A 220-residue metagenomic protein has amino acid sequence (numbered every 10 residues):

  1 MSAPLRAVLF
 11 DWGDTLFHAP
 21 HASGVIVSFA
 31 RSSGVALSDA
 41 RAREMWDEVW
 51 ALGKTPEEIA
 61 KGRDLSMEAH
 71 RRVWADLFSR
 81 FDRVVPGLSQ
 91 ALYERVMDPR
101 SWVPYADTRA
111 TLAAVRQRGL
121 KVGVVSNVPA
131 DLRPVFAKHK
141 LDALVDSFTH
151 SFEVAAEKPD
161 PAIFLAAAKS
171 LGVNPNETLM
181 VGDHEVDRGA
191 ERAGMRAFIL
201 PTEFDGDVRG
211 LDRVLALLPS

Functional and structural regions predicted by a protein language model:
M1-F10, A40, V85-G87, R109 (+2 more regions): Asp-based, Mg2+/Mn2+-dependent phosphohydrolase catalytic module
S2-A106, R118: N-terminal helical cap/lid subdomain that shapes the substrate entry/recognition surface in HAD-like hydrolases
